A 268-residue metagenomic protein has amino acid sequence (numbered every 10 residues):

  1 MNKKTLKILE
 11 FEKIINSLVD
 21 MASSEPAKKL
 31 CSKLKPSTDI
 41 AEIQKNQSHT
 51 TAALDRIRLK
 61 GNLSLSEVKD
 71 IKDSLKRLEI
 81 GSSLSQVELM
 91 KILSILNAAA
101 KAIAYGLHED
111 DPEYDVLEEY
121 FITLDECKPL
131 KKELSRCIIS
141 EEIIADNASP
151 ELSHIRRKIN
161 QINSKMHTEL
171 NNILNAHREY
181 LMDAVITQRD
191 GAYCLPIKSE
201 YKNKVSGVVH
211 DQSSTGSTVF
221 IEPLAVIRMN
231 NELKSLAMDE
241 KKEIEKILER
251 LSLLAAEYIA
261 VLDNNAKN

Functional and structural regions predicted by a protein language model:
M1-E151, I155, N264-N268: Conserved amphipathic alpha-helical "coupling/scaffold" segments that transmit conformational changes between domains
R58, L107, L170, L174-H177 (+2 more regions): Coiled-coil heptad-register positions
D110-Y114, S213-G216, A237: A short alpha->loop->secondary-structure connector
Y120, R136, S140, N231 (+2 more regions): Conserved glycine-bearing catalytic or ligand-binding loops at nucleotide- and phosphate-handling centers of large
S153-K202: Extended, Lys/Arg-enriched charged tracts that mediate electrostatic binding to polyanionic substrates
I155, I159-I162, E240, I244-I247 (+1 more regions): Intracellular alpha-helical coupling/juxtamembrane segments of multi-pass membrane proteins
R189-F220, N230: SMC-family hinge/dimerization module
L224-R250: Internal alpha/beta scaffold segment
